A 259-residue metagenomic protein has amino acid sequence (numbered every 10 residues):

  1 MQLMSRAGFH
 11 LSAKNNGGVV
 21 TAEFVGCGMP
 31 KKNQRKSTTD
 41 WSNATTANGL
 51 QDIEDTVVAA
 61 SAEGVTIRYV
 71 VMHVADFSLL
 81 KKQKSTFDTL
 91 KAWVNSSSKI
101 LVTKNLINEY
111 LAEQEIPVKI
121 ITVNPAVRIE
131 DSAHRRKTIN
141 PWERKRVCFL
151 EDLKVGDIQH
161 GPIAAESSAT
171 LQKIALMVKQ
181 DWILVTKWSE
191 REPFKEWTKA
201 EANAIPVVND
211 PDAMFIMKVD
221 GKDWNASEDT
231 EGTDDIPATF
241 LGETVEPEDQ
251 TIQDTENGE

Functional and structural regions predicted by a protein language model:
Q2-T21: Short, glycine/acidic-rich hinge or "gate" loops at secondary-structure transitions that mediate conformational
S12, T21-A22, P30-K32, I53 (+3 more regions): Intrinsically disordered, low-complexity, compositionally biased regions/tails
S12-K14, L80, P211: Surface-exposed loop/turn and secondary-structure junction residues enriched for glycine/proline
V20-L106, Y110: Extended, solvent-exposed, turn-rich assembly/linker loops in the middle of proteins
R35-A44, F87-E259: Sequence/fold signature of self-assembling virion shell proteins
